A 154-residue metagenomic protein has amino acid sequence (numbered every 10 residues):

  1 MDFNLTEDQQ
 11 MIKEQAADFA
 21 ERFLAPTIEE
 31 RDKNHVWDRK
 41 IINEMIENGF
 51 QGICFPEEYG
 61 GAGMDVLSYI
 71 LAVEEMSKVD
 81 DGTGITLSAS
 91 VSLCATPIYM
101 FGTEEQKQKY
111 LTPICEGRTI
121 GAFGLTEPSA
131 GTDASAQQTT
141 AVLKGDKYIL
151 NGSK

Functional and structural regions predicted by a protein language model:
M1-S88, E105-K109, P113-E116: Amphipathic, small/basic residue-rich leader segments at the start of a protein or domain
P26, D65, M100, S135-Q138: Surface-exposed beta-strand edges and their flanking turn/coil or helix-capping segments
M45-E47, L93-C94, V142-K144: Short hydrophobic "helix-edge" motifs at membrane interfaces and signal-peptide entry regions
F55-E57, L87, V91, G124-L125 (+1 more regions): Short loop/turn and capping residues at structural boundaries
P56, A72, C94, T103 (+2 more regions): Hydrophobic/aromatic pocket-lining and membrane-interface residues
G61-A62, E105-K154: Glycine-rich, Trp-frequent "lid" loop and neighboring beta-strands that shape and gate the flavin cofactor pocket
S68, P97-F101, G121, L125: Generic detector of bulky aromatic hydrophobic side chains
G84-E105, G131-A134: N-terminal glycine-rich flavin-associated loop
